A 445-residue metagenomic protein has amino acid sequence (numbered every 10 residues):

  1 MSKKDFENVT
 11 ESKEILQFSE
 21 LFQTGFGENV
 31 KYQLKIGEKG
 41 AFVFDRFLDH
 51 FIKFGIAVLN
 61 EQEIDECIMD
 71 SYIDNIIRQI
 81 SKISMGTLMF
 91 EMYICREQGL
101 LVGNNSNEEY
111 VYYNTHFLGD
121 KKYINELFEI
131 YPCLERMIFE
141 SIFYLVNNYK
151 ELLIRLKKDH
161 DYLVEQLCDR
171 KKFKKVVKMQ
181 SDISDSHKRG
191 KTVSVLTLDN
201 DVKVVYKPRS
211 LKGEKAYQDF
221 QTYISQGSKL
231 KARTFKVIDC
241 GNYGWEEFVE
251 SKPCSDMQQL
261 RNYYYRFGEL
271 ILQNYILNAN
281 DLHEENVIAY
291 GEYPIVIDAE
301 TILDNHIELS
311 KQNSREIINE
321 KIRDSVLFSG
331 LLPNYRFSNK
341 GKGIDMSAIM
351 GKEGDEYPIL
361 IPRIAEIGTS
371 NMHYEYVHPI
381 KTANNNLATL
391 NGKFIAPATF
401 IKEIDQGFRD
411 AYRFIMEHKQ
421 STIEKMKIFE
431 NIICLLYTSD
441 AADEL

Functional and structural regions predicted by a protein language model:
M1-G86, D440: Non-catalytic protein-protein interaction scaffold segments in large eukaryotic complex-forming proteins
I80-I130, N148-L277: Conserved ATP-binding subdomain of kinase catalytic cores across diverse folds
E126-S141: Short His/Asp/Glu-rich catalytic/ion-coordination signatures at enzyme active sites or charged loops
V205, W245, I295, G354 (+1 more regions): General beta-strand recognition
F248-M350: Conserved kinase catalytic-core segment
S338-N391, A396, F400: Eukaryote-biased recognition of long, low-complexity, charge-rich segments
T399, E403-R413, E417-I433: Long, C-terminal catalytic modules of enzymes
Y437-L445: Conserved small/polar residues in nucleotide/adenosyl-binding loops
